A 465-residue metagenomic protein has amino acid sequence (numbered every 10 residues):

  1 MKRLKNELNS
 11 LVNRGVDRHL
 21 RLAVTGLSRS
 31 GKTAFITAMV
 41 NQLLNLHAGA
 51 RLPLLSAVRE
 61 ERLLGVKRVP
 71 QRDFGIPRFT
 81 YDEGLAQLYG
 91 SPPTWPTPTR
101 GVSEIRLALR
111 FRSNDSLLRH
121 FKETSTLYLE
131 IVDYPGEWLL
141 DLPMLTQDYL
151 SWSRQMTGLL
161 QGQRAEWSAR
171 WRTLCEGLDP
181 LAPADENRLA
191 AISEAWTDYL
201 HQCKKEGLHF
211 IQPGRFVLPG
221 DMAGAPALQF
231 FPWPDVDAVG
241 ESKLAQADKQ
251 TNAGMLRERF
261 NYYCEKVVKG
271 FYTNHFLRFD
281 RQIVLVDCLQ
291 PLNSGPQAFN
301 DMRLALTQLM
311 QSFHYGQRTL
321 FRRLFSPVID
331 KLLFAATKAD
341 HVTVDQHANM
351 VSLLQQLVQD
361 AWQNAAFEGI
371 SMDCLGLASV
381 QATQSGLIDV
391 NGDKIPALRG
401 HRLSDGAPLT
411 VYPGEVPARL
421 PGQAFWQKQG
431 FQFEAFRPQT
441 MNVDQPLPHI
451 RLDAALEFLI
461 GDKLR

Functional and structural regions predicted by a protein language model:
L4-L11, V16, Q42-V328, T343 (+3 more regions): Switch- and interface-adjacent substructures of P-loop NTPase systems
L22-V40: Glycine-rich phosphate-binding P-loop
A23-T25, I283-D287, L333-K338: Conserved beta-strand segments of the P-loop GTPase G domain that flank and frequently precede/overlap
M39-L44, M144-Y149, F299, A348-L354 (+1 more regions): Short secondary-structure boundary/capping segments
A335-V342, L375-G386: Short, conserved secondary-structure transition motifs
H341-A366: GTPase G-domain guanine-specificity segment
S352-Q359, G386-V416: Acidic, Ser/Thr-rich peripheral helices and adjacent loops at domain boundaries
W362, A366, I370-A378: Extended oligomerization regions of viral-like shell subunits
